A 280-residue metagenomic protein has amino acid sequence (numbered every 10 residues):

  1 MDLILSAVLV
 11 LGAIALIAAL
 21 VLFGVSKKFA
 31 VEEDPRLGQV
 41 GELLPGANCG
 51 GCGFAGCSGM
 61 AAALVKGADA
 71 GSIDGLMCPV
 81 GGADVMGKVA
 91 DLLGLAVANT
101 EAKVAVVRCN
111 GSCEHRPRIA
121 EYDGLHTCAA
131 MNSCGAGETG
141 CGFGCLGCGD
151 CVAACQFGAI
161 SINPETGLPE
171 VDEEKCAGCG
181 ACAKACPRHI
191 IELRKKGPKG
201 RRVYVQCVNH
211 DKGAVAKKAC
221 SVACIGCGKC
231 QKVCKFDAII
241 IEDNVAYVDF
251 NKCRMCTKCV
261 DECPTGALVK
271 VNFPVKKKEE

Functional and structural regions predicted by a protein language model:
D2-V233, E262, G266-E280: Ferredoxin-type iron-sulfur electron-transfer modules and their immediate structural context
K229, I239-I241, V245-Y247: Strongly charged, low-complexity linkers/loops
T257: Basic, amphipathic alpha-helical segments enriched in Lys/Arg and hydrophobic/aromatic residues
